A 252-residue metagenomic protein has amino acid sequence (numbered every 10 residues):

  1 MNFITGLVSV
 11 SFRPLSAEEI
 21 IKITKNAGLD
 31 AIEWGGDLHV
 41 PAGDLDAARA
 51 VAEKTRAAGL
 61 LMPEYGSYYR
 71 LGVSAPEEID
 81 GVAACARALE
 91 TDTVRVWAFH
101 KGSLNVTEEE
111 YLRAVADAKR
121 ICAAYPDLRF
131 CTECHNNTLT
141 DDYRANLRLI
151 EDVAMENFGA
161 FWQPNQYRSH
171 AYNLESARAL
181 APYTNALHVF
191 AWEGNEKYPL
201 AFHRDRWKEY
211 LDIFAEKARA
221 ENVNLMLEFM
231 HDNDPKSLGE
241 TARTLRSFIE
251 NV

Functional and structural regions predicted by a protein language model:
M1-T93, M155, G159, P182-T184 (+3 more regions): N-terminal pre-domain/capping segments
T5, A31-I32, Y65, C122-W207: Acidic/histidine-rich catalytic cores of soluble enzymes
V10-A17, G35-A47, Y69-E77, K101-V106 (+4 more regions): Acidic-and-aromatic substrate-binding clefts and catalytic sites of carbohydrate-active enzymes
L60, T91-D92, L128, E216-N224: A short helix->loop->beta-strand "cap" motif at the edges of active sites that frequently abuts
T91-V106, P126-N136: Active-site groove signature of glycoside hydrolases
S103-A118: Active-site cleft segment of glycoside hydrolase catalytic domains centered on the general acid/base Glu
A186, N222-M230: Conserved active-site loop/cleft motifs that coordinate metal ions or position small ligands
L200-L225: P-loop/Walker A phosphate-binding loop and immediately adjacent motor/lid segment at beta-alpha junctions
